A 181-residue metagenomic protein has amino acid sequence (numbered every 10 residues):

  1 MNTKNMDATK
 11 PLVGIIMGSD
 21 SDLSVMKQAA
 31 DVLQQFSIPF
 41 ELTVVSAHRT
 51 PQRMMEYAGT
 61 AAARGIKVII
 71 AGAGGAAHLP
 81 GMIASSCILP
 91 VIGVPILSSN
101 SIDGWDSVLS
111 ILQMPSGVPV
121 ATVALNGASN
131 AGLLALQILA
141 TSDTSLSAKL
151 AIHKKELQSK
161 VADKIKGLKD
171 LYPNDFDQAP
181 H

Functional and structural regions predicted by a protein language model:
A8-R49: Glycine-rich phosphate/diphosphate-binding loop of Rossmann-like nucleotide-binding domains
P11-L12, I38-F40, L89, L112-V120: Glycine/charged-rich beta-loop-alpha catalytic/anionic-binding loops adjacent to active sites
D22-M26, T50-M54, A73-M82, S101-W105 (+1 more regions): Short glycine/serine/threonine-rich phosphate/pyrophosphate-binding segments that cradle anionic phosphate groups
L42-A63: N-terminal beta-loop-helix "entrance" segment that forms/cooperates in small-molecule cofactor or anionic ligand
Y57-I96: Glycine-rich phosphate-binding loop
N100-A148: Short, glycine-/small-residue-rich phosphate/pyrophosphate-handling segment
L139-H181: Glycine-rich phosphate/pyrophosphate-binding loop and the adjoining helix
